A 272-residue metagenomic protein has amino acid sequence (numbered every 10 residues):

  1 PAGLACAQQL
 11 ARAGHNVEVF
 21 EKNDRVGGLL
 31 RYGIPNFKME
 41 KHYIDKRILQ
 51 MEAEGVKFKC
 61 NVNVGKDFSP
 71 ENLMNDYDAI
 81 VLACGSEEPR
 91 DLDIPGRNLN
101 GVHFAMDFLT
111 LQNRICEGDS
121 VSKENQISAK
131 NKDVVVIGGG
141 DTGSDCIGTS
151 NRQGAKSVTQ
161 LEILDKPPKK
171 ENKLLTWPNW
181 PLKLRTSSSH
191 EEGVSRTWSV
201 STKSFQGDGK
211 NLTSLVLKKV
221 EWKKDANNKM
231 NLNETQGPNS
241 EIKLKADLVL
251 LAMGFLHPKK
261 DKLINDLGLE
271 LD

Functional and structural regions predicted by a protein language model:
P1-D272: Residues forming the flavin
